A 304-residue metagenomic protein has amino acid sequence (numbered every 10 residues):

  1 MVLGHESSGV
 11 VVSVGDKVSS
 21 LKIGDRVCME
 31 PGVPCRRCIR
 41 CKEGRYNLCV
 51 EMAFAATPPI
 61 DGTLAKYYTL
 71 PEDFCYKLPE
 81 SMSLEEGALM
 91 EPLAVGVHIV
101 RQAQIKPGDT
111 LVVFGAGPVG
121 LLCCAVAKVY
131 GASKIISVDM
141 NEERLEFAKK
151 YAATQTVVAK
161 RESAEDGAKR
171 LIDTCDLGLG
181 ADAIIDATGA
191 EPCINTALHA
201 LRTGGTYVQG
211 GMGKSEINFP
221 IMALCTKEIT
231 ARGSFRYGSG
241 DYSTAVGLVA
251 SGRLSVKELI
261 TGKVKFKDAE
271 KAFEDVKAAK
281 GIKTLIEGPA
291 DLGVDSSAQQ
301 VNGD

Functional and structural regions predicted by a protein language model:
M1-I39, P79-S81: Glycine-rich beta-strand-centered segment in the early N-terminal region that forms part of a ligand/cofactor-binding
C35-F114: NAD(P)H dinucleotide-binding glycine-rich loop of Rossmann-like/cofactor-binding domains, especially the beta1-alpha1
Y67, A88, A116, S137-V138 (+5 more regions): Glycine- and other small-residue-rich loops at beta-strand/loop junctions that grip anionic moieties
E80-E162: Mid-domain Rossmann-like dinucleotide-binding core that forms the NAD(H)/NADP(H) cofactor-binding site
A103-K106, Y130, E146-T230, E270 (+2 more regions): Glycine-rich cofactor phosphate-binding loops and adjacent beta1-alpha1 units of small-molecule cofactor enzyme domains
N141, G213, Y237, A290: Residues in the short beta-alpha loop(s) of Rossmann-like NAD(P)-binding domains
N195-T196, S239-D304: C-terminal hydrophobic helical "lid"/dimerization subdomain of Rossmann-like NAD(P)H-dependent oxidoreductases
